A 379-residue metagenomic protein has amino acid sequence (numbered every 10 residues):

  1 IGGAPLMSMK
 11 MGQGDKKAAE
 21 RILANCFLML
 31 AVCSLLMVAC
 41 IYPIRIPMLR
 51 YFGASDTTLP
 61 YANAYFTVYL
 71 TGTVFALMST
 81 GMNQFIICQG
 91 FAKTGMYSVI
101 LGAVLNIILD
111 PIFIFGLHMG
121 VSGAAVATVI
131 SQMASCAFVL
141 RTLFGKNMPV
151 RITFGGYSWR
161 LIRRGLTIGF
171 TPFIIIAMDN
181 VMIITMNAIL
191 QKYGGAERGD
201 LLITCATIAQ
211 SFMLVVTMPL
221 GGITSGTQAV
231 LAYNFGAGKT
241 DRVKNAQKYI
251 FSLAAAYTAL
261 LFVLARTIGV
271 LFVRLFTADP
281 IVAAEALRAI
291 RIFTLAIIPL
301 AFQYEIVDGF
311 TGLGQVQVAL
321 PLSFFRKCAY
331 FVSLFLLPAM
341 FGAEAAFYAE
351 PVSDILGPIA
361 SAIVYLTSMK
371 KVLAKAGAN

Functional and structural regions predicted by a protein language model:
I1-A39, A76-G95, I203-V263, T267-G269 (+1 more regions): Small-residue-rich hydrophobic transmembrane alpha-helices
G3-A4, I44-R45, M82, L109-D110 (+10 more regions): Hydrophobic/aromatic residues in alpha-helical transmembrane segments
A4, Y69-I87, G95-A103, A124-V139 (+4 more regions): Short runs within selected transmembrane alpha-helices of multi-pass transporters and secretion channels
M7-G72, G116-F170, L231-A296, L337-N379: Short alpha-helical transmembrane segments in multi-pass integral membrane proteins
L49-D56, I112-H118, A177-A209, V215 (+3 more regions): Helix-terminus/linker motif at the lipid-water interface of multi-pass membrane proteins
V68, S79, G102, S131-S135 (+1 more regions): Transmembrane helical elements of multi-pass membrane transporters/channels
M82-G90, D110-M119: Membrane-water interface regions at transmembrane-helix termini and the short interhelical loops of multi-pass membrane
A329-L337: Transmembrane alpha-helical segments of integral membrane proteins
